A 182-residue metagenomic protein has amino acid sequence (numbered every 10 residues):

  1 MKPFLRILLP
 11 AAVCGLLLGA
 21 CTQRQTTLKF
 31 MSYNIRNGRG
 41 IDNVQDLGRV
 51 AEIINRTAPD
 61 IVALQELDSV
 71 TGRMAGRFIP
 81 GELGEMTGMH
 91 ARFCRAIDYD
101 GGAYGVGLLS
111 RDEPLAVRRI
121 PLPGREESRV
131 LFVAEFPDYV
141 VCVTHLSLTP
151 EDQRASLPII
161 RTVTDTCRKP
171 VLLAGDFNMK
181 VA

Functional and structural regions predicted by a protein language model:
M1-P3: N-terminal secretory signal peptides that target proteins for export/translocation
R6-L9, L18-M86, D98-G102, P158-I159: N-terminal, active-site-proximal structural segment of metallo-dependent hydrolase catalytic domains
T27-R39, R118, V133, D138-S147: Active-site-proximal beta-strand elements of phosphoester/diester hydrolases
N34-R36, D68, S147, F177-K180: Catalytic metal-binding/acid-base residues of hydrolase active sites
D42, L67-Y139: Structured beta-strand-rich core segments of catalytic domains in phosphoester-bond hydrolases
N55-P59, G84-G88, R92, P114 (+1 more regions): Sec-exported extracytoplasmic/periplasmic mature domains
A63-Q65, R92-R95, L172-D176: Active-site neighborhood of phospho(di)ester-bond hydrolases with catalytic His/Asp-centered motifs
P150, R154-A182: Metal-dependent phosphoesterases centered on the DNase I-like endonuclease/exonuclease/phosphatase
